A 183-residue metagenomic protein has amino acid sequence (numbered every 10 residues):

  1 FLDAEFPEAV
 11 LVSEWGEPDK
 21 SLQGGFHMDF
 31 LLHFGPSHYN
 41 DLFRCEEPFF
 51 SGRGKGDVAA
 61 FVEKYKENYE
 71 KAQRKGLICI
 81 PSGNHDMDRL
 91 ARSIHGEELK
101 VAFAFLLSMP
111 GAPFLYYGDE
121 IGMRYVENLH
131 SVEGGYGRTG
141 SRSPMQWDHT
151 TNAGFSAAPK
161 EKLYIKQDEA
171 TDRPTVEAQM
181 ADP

Functional and structural regions predicted by a protein language model:
E5-F6, V10, G16-E17, S21-H33 (+6 more regions): Loop/helix patches that line or flank the sugar-binding groove of alpha-linked glycan CAZymes
E47-F49: Membrane-aqueous junction of the first/signal-anchor transmembrane helix in small integral membrane proteins
Y69-K71: Metal-dependent DNA phosphodiester-chemistry modules and their immediately adjacent helices/loops in DNA-processing
